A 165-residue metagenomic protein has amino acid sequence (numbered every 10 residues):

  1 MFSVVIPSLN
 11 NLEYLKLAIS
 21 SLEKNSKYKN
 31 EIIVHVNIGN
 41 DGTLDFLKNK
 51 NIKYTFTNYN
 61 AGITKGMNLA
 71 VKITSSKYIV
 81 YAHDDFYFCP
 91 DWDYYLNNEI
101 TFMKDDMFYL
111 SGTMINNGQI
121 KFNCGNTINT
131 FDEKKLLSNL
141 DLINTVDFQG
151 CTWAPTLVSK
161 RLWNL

Functional and structural regions predicted by a protein language model:
M1-S21: N-proximal low-complexity "stem/linker" segments adjacent to membrane-targeting elements
S20-K29: Short, acidic, metal-binding catalytic loop of nucleotide-sugar glycosyltransferases
V36-L44: A conserved acidic beta->alpha catalytic loop
G42, F86-E99: Acidic donor-binding/catalytic loop of UDP-sugar-dependent glycosyltransferases, especially processive GT2
T57-T74: Glycine-rich, basic loop-to-helix element that forms the pyrophosphate-binding segment of sugar-nucleotide handling
I79: Short aromatic/hydrophobic "clamp" motif used to bind/position activated sugar donors
Y109-G125: Short beta-strand-to-loop element that shapes/binds the nucleotide-sugar donor at the catalytic cleft/hinge
L136-K160: A recurrent flexible, glycine/aromatic-enriched loop bordering the glycosyltransferase active site that acts as
